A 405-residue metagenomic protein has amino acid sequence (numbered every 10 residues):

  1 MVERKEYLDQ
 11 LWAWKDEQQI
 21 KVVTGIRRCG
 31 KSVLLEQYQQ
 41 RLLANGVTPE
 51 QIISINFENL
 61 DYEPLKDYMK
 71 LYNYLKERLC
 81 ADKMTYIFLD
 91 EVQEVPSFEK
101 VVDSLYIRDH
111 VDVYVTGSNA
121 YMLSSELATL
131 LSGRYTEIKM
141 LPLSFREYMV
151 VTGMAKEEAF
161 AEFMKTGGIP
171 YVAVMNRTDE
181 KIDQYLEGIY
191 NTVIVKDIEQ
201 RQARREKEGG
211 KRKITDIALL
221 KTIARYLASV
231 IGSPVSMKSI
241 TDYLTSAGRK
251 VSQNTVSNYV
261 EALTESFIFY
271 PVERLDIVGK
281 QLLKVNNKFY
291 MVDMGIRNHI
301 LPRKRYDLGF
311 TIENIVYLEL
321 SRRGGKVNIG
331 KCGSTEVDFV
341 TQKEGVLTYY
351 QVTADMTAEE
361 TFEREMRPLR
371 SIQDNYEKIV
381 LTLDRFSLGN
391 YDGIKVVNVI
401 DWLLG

Functional and structural regions predicted by a protein language model:
V2-D16: Pre-Walker A adenine-sensing motif
V23: Hydrophobic anchor at the beta1->P-loop junction of P-loop NTPases
K31: Conserved lysine of the Walker
L34: Hydrophobic positions on the alpha1 helix immediately C-terminal to the Walker A/P-loop
I53-D82: Short glycine-rich substrate-engagement loop in P-loop NTPases that contacts/grips substrate
S118-A120, S125-P234: Interdomain motor-coupling "hinge/lid" segment immediately C-terminal to the ATP-binding subdomain of NTP-driven enzymes
Y185-L347: Accessory nucleic acid-recognition modules appended to NTPase machines
R385-G405: Domain-level recognition of nuclease-like catalytic cores that cleave nucleotide substrates
